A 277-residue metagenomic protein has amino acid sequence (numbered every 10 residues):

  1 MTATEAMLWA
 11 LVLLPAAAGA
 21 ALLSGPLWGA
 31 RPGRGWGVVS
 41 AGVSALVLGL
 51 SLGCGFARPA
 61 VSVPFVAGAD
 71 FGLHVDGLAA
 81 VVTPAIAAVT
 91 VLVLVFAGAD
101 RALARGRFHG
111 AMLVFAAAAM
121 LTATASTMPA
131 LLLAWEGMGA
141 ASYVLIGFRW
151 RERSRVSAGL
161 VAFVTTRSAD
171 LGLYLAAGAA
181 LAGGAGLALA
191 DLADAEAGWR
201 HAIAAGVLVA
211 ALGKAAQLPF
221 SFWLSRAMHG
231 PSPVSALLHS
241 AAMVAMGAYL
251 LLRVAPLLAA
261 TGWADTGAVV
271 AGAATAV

Functional and structural regions predicted by a protein language model:
M1-A3, H74, M120-M128, L181-A202 (+1 more regions): Helix-coil boundary and interhelical linker segments in multi-pass alpha-helical membrane proteins
T2-A10, G19-G110, A185-D194, F222 (+1 more regions): Transmembrane helix-loop-helix hairpins at membrane boundaries of multipass inner-membrane proteins
A10-L14, V81-V82, L121-S142, S157 (+5 more regions): Hydrophobic alpha-helical membrane segments of integral membrane proteins
P15, D76, T127, E136 (+3 more regions): Divalent metal-coordination and catalytic microenvironments
G19-A30, T90-A102, V144-A158, A215-S232 (+1 more regions): C-terminal ends of transmembrane helices
A30, R107-A195: Alpha-helical multi-pass transmembrane bundles of energy-transducing inner-membrane proteins
G33-S44, A104-V114, G159-L171, R226-S240: Cytoplasmic-side transmembrane-helix entry/capping segments in multi-pass membrane proteins
L113, R149, S154, A158 (+4 more regions): Short helix-boundary/re-entrant hairpin motifs in multi-pass inner-membrane proteins
